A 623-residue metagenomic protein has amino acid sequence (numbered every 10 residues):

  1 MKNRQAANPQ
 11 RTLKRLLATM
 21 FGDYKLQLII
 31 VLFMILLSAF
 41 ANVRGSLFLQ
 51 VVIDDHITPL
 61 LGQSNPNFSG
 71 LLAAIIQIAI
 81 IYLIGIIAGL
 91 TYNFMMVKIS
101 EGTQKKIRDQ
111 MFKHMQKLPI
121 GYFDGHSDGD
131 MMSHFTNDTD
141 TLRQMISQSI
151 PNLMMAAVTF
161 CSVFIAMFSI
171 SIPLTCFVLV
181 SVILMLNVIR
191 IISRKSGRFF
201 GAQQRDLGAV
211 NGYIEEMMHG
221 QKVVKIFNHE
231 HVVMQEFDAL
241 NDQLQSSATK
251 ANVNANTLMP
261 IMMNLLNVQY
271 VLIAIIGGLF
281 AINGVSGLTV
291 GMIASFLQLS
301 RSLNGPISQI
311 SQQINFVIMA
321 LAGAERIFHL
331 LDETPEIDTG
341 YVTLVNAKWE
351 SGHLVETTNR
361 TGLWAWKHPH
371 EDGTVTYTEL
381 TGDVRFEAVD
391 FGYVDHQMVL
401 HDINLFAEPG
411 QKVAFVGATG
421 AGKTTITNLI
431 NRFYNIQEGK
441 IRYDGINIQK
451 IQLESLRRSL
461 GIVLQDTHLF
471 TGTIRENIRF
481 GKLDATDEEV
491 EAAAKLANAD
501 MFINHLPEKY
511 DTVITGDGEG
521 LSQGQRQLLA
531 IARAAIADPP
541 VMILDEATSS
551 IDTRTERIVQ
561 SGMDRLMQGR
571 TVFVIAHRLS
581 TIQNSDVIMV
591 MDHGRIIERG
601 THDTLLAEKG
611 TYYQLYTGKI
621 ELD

Functional and structural regions predicted by a protein language model:
M1-N42, I57-I75, Y92-M96, S100 (+9 more regions): Membrane-integrated ABC transporters
K2-Q10, M34, A41-I57, I81-D128 (+12 more regions): Juxtamembrane helix-loop junctions of ABC transporter transmembrane domains
K14, F33, A88, Y92 (+3 more regions): Hydrophobic alpha-helical transmembrane segments of ABC transporter permease domains
G22-K25, I120-G121, T139-I146, I150 (+7 more regions): An intracellular "coupling" helix at the cytosolic face of ABC transporter transmembrane type-1 domains
L28-T91, F168-P173, V271, I275 (+1 more regions): Transmembrane helix-loop-helix hairpins at lipid-water interfaces of multipass membrane proteins, especially the type-1
P59, A166-V180, K250, N254-E325 (+2 more regions): Helix-loop-helix
S64, A347-D623: ABC-type nucleotide-binding domain
M111, M115, V224, I327 (+1 more regions): Helix-loop junctions and hydrophobic alpha-helical segments within the transmembrane domains of large membrane
